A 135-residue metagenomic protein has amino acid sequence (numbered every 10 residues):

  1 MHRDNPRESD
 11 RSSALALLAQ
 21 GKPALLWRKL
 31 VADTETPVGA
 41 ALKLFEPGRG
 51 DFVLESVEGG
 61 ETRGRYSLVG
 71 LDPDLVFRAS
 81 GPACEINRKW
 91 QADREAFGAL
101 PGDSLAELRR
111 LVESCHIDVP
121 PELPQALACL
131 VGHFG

Functional and structural regions predicted by a protein language model:
M1-G135: Signature of the chorismate-utilizing enzyme
